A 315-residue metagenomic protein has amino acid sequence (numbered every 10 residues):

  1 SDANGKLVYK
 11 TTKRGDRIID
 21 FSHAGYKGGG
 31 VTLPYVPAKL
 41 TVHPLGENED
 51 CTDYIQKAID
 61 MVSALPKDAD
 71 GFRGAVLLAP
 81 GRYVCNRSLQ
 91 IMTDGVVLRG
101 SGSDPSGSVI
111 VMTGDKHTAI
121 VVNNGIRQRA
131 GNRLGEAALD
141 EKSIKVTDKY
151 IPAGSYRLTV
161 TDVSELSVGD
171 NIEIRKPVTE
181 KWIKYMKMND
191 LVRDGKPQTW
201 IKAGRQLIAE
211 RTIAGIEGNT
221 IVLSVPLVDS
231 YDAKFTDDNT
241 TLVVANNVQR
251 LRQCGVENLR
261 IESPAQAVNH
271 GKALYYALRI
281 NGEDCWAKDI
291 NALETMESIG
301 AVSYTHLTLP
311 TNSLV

Functional and structural regions predicted by a protein language model:
S1-N258, E262-Q266: Extracellular "leader-to-stem" segments immediately downstream of a signal peptide or signal-anchor in secreted/lumenal
G46-E49, N86, Y275-L278, E297-S303: Alpha-helix capping and helix-loop boundary segments enriched in small/acidic/polar residues
A75, N171-E173, A277, W286 (+2 more regions): Ordered hydrophobic segments in well-structured contexts
R82-V84, D104-P105, E262, D284 (+3 more regions): Extracellular beta-strand scaffolds
L259-I261, H270, Y276-L293: Phosphate-binding glycine-rich loops and their immediate beta-loop-alpha structural context
T305-T311: Conserved small/polar residues in nucleotide/adenosyl-binding loops
V315: Gly/Pro- and small hydrophobic-enriched strand-loop and loop-to-helix capping segments that sit at the rims
